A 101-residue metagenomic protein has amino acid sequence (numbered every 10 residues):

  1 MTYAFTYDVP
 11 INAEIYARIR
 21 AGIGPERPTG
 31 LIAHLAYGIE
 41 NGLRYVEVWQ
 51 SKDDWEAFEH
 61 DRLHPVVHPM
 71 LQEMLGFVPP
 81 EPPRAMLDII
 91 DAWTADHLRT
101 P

Functional and structural regions predicted by a protein language model:
M1-R44, V48-H68, Q72-P101: Short S/T/G/P-rich N-terminal loop/turn motif that feeds into the first structured element of a domain
